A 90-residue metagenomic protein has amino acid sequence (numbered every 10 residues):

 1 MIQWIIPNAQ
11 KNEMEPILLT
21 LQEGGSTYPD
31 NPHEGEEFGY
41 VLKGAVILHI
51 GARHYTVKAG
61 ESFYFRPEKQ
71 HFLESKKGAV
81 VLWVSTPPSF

Functional and structural regions predicted by a protein language model:
M1-P29, V84-S85, S89: A short glycine-rich, His/Asp/Glu-containing loop-to-beta-strand
M14-P16, E36, A79: Structural motif
E23, P32-G51: Glycine- and acidic-residue-biased ligand/ion/polar-headgroup-sensing regions
T27-H33, E74-S75: Short histidine-centered beta-strand/loop micro-motifs that create catalytic or ligand/metal-coordination sites
F38, A45-I47, H54, Q70 (+1 more regions): Structural motif
G51-P67: Short acidic-glycine-tyrosine-enriched beta hairpin
K58, P67-F90: Ligand-binding loop in jelly-roll beta-barrel domains
